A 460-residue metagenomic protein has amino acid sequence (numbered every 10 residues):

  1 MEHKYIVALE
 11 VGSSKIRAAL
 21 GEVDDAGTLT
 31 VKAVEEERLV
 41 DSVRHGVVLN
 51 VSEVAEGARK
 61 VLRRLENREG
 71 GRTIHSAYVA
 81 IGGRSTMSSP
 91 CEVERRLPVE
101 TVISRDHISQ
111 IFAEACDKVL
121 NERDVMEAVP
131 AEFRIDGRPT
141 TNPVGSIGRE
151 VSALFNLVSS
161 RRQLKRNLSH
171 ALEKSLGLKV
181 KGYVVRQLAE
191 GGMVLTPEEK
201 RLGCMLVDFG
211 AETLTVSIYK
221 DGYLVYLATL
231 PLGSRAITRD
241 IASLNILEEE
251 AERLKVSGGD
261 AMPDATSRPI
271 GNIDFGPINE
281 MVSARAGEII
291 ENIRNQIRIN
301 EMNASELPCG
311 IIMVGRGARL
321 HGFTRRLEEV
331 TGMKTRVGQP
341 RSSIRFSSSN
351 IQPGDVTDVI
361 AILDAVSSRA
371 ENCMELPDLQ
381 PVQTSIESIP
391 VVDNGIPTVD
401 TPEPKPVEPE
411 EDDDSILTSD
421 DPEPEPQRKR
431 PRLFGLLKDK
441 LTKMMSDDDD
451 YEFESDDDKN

Functional and structural regions predicted by a protein language model:
M1-I6, V31-E36, R72-S76, Y223-S234 (+2 more regions): C-terminal region/appendage detector
M1-K15, A19-G203, I278, E375-N460: Nucleotide/phosphate-binding catalytic cleft detector across ATP-hydrolyzing and phosphate-transferring enzymes
L9-K15, I81-G82, E198-E199, L206-T213 (+3 more regions): A short acidic Gly-Thr/Ser loop motif
L20-G21, C91-E92, I218-K220, T324-R326: Short amphipathic alpha-helical segments
G21, A80, R186, Y219 (+2 more regions): Generic beta-strand/beta-sheet core signal
E100-V102, T196, D208, H321-R326 (+1 more regions): Extended, folded domain segments that form the structural surfaces/walls around functional sites
K174, A189-E190, T215, N292-I299: Conserved helix-loop functional segments at active or binding sites
